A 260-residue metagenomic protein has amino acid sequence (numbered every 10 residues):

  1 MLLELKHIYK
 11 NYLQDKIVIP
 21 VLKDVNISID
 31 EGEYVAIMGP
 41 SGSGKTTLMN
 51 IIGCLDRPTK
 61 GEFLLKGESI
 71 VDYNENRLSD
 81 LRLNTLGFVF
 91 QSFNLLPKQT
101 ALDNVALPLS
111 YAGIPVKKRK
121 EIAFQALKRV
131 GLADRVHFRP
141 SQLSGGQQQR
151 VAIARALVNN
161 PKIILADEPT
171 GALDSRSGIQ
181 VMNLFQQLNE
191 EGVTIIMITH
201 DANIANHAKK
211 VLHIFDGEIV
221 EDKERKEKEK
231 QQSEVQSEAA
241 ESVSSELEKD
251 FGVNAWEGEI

Functional and structural regions predicted by a protein language model:
L2-K210, I214: ABC family nucleotide-binding domain
E218-W256: Conserved beta-strand-loop-alpha-helix hinge in the C-terminal portion of ABC ATPase nucleotide-binding domains
G258-I260: Short acidic DE-rich linear segments
